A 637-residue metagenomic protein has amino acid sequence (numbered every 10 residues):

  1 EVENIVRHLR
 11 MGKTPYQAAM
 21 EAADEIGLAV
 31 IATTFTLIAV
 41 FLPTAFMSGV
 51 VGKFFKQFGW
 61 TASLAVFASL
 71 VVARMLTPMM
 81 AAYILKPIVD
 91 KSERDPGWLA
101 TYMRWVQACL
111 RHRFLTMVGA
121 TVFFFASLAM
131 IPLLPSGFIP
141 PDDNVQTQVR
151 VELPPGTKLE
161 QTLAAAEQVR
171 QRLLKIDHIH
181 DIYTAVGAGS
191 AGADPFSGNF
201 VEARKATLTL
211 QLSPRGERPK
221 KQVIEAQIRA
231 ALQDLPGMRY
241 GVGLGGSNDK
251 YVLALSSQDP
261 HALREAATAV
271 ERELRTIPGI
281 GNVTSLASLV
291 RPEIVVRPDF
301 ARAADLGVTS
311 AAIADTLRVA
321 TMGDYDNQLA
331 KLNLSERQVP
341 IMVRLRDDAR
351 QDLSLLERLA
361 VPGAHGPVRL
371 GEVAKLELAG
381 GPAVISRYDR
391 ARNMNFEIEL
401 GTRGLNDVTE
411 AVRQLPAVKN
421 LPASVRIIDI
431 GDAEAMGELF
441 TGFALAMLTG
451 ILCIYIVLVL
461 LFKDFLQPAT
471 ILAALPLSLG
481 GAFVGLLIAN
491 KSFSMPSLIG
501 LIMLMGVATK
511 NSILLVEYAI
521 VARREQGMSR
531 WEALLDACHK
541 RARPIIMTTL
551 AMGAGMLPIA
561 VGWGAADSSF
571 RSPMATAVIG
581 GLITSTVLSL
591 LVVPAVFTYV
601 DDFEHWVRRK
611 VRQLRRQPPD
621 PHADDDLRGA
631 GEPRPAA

Functional and structural regions predicted by a protein language model:
E1-I5, G27-F46, K53-E93, L208 (+6 more regions): Transmembrane alpha-helices and their membrane-interface boundaries in multi-pass membrane transporters and channels
E1-R7, T14, F46, L64 (+5 more regions): Hydrophobic transmembrane alpha-helices and their membrane-interface caps in long multi-pass transport proteins
A18, R264, E271-G450, I454 (+2 more regions): Extracytoplasmic/periplasmic membrane-proximal domains and adjacent transmembrane bundles of envelope biogenesis
A19-I31, V51-S63, W98-R113, P132-P135 (+9 more regions): Alpha-helical membrane-interface segments at transmembrane helix boundaries
D24-I26, S92-I139, A166, H180 (+4 more regions): Signature of alpha-helical transmembrane segments and their immediate interfacial
A45-F54, A81, T121-T157, A193 (+3 more regions): Transmembrane helices with small-residue packing motifs
M80-P87, F138-V145, N199-K205, M238-A254 (+4 more regions): Flexible hinge/switch segments at interdomain interfaces of large molecular machines
E160-G246, A301-G323: Solvent-exposed, membrane-proximal periplasmic/extracellular interface segments of envelope transport and secretion
